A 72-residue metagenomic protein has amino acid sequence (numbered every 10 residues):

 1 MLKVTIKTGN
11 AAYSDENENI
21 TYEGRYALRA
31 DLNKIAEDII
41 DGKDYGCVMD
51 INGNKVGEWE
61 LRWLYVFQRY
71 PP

Functional and structural regions predicted by a protein language model:
M1-A30: N-terminal acidic leader/helix
L2-I6, E37, K55-G57: A short, structured beta-strand/loop element
V4, A30, K34, W63-V66: Generic detector of low-complexity/intrinsically disordered segments and short hydrophobic N-terminal stretches
A27-R29, N33-K43: Acidic, low-complexity, intrinsically disordered interaction modules
K43-P72: Short, mixed-charge low-complexity intrinsically disordered segments
